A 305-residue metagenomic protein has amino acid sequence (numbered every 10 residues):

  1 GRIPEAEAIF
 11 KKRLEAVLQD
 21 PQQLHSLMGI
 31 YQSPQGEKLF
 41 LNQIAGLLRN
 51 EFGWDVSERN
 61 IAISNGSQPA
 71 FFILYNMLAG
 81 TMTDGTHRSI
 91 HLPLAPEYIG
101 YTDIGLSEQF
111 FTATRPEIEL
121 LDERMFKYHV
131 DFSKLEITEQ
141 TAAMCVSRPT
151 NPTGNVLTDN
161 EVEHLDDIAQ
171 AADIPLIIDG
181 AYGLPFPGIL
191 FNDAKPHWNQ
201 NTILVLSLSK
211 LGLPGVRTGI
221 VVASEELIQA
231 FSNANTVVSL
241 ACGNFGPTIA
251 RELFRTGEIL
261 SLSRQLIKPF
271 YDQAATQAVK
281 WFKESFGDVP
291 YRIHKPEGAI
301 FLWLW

Functional and structural regions predicted by a protein language model:
G1-P4, Q68-P69, E97-G100, P149-P152 (+5 more regions): Short, solvent-exposed loop/turn segments at secondary-structure junctions
G1-Q19: Coupling/switch/interface segments within P-loop NTPase motor domains and analogous charged loops in nucleic-acid
K12-R13, D20, H87, L106 (+3 more regions): Conserved core segment of the aminotransferase class I/II
R13, V17-A172, I177-N199, I203: Conserved core of the PLP fold type I
N50-D55, F282-I293: Surface-exposed helix-capping loop/turn segments at secondary-structure junctions
L92-A95, C145-R148, I177-G180, L206 (+4 more regions): Short beta-strand segments
Q265-V279, P290-W305: Conserved glycine-rich beta-strand-loop-beta hairpin in the small C-terminal domain of fold type I
